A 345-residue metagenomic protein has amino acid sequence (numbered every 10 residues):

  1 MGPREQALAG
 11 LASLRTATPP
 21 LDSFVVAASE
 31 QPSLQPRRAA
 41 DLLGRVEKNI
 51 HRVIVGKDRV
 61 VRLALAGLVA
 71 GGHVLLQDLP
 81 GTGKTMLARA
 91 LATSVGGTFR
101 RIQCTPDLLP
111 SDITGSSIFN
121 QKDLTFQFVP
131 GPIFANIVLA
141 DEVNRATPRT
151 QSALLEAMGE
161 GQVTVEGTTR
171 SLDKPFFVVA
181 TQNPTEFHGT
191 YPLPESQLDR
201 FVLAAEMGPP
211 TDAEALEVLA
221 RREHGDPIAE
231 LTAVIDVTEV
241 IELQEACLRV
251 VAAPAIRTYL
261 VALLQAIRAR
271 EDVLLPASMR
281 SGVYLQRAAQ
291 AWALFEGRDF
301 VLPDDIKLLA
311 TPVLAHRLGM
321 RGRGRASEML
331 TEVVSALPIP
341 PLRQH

Functional and structural regions predicted by a protein language model:
F24-S29, R37, A269-H345: C-terminal engagement/docking regions of AAA+ P-loop ATPases
R37-L79: Pre-Walker A (pre-P-loop) alpha-helix and adjacent loop at the N terminus of AAA/AAA+ ATPase modules, a conserved
L63-A66, F119-L139: Conserved alpha-helical scaffold flanking the Walker A/P-loop in AAA+ ATPase domains
L68-T105: Walker A/P-loop
V74, V138, F176: Conserved beta-strand position immediately N-terminal to the Walker
N120-T125, A146-T150, M158-I235, V240-V250 (+1 more regions): Canonical AAA+ ATPase core
D141-E142, A153: Walker B catalytic acidic pair
E230-G282: Conserved AAA+ ATPase small/helical "lid" subdomain
